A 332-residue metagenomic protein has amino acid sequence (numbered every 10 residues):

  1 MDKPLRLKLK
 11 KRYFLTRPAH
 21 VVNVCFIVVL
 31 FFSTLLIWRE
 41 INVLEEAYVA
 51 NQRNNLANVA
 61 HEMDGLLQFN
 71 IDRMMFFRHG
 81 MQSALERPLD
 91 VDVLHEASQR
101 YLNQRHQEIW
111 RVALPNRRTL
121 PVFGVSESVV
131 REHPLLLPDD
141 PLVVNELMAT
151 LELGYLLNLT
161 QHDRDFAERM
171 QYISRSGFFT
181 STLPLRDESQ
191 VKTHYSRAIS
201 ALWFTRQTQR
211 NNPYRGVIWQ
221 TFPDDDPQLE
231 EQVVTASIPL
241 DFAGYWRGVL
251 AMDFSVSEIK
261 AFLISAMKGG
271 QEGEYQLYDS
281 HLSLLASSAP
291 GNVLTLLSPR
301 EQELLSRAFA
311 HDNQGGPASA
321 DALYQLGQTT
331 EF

Functional and structural regions predicted by a protein language model:
M1-L15, V43-A47: Non-catalytic regulatory/interaction regions at protein termini and inter-domain linkers
K10-V28: N-terminal signal-anchor/signal peptide hydrophobic helix marking the start of the first transmembrane segment
C25-P141, F166: Juxtamembrane extracytoplasmic/periplasmic/luminal helical "stalk" adjacent to the first N-terminal
H79, S98-T119, L159-D165, M170 (+2 more regions): Extracytoplasmic ligand-binding sensor domains of the Cache superfamily
T150-Q161, V249-L304: Solvent-exposed, extracytoplasmic
L151, Q161-D253: Extracytoplasmic/periplasmic ligand-binding sensor regions of membrane-associated signaling proteins
L240-F242, N292, P299-F332: Extracellular/periplasmic juxtamembrane segments that couple receptor/chemosensory ectodomains to their
G248-V256, Q325-F332: Short, hydrophobic beta-strand elements of compact beta-sandwich sensory domains
